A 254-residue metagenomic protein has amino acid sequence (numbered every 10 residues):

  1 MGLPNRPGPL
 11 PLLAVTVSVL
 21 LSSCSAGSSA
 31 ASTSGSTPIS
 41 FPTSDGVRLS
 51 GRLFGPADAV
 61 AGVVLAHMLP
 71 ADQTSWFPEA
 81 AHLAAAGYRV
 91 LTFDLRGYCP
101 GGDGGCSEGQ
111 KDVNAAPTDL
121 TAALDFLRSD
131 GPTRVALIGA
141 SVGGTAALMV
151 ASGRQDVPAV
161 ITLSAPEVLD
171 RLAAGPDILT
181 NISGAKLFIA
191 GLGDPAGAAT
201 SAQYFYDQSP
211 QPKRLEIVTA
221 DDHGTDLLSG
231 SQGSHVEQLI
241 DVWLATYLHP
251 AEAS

Functional and structural regions predicted by a protein language model:
S28-G55: N-terminal cap/lid segment of alpha/beta-hydrolase-fold proteins
V60-M68: Short beta-strand element of the alpha/beta-hydrolase
L69-A81, T200: The serine-hydrolase catalytic nucleophile loop
S75, E108-D130: Alpha/beta-hydrolase active-site loop
L83-G104: Conserved alpha/beta-hydrolase
A122-S183: Primarily recognizes the serine-hydrolase "nucleophile elbow" in alpha/beta-hydrolase and SGNH/GDSL folds
I182, F188-A190: Short beta-strand/loop motif that positions the catalytic acidic residue of the alpha/beta-hydrolase fold
Q208-T225: Catalytic histidine neighborhood in serine/cysteine hydrolases with alpha/beta-hydrolase-type architecture
